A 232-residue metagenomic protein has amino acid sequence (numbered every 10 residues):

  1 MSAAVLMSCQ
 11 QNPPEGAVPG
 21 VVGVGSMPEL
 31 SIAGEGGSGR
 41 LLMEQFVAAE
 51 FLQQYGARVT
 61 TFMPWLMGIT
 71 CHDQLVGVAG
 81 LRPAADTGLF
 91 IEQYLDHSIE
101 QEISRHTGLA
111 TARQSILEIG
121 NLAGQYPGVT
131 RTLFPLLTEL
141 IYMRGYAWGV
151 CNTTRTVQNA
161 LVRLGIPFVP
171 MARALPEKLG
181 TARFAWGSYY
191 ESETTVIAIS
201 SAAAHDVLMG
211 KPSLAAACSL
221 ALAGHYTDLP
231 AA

Functional and structural regions predicted by a protein language model:
M1-S38, A217-S219: Conserved N-terminal entry element of GNAT/NAT acetyltransferase domains
V24-S26, R113, E191: A short, polar/charged loop/turn motif at coil->beta-strand junctions and beta-hairpin connectors
E29, I116, T194: A residue-level signal for beta-strand positions that form part of recognition/binding surfaces within mature
L30-Q114, A203-A204, A231-A232: A conserved beta-strand-loop-helix scaffold within acyl/acetyltransferase catalytic domains
M63-W65, Y146, E193-T194: Short, surface-exposed beta-edge/turn micro-motifs
E92-T181: Acyl-donor binding region in acyl/amide transferases
R144, L214-A232: Short, cationic low-complexity segments
L175-S219: Accessory, usually C-terminal, subdomains that scaffold auxiliary metal cofactors
